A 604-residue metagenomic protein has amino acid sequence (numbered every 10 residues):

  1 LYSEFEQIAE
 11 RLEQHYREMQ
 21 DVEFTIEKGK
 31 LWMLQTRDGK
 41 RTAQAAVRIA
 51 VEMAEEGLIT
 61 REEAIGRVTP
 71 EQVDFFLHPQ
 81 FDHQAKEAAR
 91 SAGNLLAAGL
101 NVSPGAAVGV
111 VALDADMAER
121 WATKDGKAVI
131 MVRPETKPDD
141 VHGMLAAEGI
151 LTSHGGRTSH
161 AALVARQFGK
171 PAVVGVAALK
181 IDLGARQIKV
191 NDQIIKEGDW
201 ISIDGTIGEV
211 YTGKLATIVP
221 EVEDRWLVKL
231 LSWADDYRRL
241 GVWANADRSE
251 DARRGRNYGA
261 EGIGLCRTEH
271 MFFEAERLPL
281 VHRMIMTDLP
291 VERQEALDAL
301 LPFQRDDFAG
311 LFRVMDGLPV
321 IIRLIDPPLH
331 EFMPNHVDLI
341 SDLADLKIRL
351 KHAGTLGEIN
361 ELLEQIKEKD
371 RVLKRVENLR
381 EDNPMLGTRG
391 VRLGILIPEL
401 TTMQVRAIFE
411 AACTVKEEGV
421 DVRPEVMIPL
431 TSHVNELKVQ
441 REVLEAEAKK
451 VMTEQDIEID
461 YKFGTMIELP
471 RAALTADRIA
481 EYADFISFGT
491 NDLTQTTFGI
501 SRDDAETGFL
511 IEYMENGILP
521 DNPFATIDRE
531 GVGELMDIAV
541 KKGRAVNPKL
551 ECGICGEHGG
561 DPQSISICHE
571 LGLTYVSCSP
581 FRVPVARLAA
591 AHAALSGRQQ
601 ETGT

Functional and structural regions predicted by a protein language model:
L1-Q7: A short, contiguous, amphipathic alpha-helix enriched in charged residues
H15, W32, Q80-A85, A92-N94 (+5 more regions): Acidic, glycine-rich flexible loop/linker segments
R17-G39: Conserved metal-phosphate-binding beta-hairpin within the catalytic cores of diverse ATP-dependent phosphoryl-transfer
D21-T25, R61-R67, P79-Q84, F312 (+3 more regions): Short coil/turn segments at secondary-structure boundaries
A45-M53: Catalytic, metal-anchored helix/loop core of enzyme active sites in primary metabolism
R61-V108, H433-K462: Amphipathic alpha-helical
V222-W226, W233-T604: Conserved alpha/beta-domain cores
